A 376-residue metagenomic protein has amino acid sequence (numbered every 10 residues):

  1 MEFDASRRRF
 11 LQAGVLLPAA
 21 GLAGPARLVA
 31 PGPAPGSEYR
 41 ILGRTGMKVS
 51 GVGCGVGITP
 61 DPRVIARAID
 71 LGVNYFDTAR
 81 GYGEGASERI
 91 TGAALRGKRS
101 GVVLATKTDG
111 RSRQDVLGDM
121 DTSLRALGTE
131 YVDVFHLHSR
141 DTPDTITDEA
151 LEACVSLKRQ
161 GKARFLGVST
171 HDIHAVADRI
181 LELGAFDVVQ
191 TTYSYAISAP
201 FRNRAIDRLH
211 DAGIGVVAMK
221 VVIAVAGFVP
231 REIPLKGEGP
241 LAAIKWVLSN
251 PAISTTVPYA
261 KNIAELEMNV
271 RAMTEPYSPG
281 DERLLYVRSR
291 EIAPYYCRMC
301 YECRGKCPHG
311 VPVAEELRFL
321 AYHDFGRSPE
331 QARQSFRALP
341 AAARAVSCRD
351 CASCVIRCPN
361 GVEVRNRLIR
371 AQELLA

Functional and structural regions predicted by a protein language model:
M1-P18: N-terminal secretory signal peptides and thylakoid transit peptides that target proteins across membranes
G24-G55, L71: C-terminal segment of N-terminal export signals and the immediately downstream linker at the start of the mature
L42, C54, F76, T91 (+7 more regions): Conserved, mostly hydrophobic/aromatic
T59-A68, R113-A126, D172-R179, P240-I244: Short, acidic/polar
A68-D70, G92-R99, L124-T129, L181-E182 (+1 more regions): Acidic (Asp/Glu)-rich catalytic clusters
D77-A94: Glycine-rich, proline-tolerant flexible connector loops at the mouths of alpha/beta enzymes
L127-T142: Active-site groove signature of glycoside hydrolases
D141-E302, K306-R318, F325-E330, Q334-P340 (+2 more regions): Beta/alpha (TIM)-barrel catalytic core signal, keyed to glycine-rich beta->alpha loops juxtaposed to Asp/Glu that bind
